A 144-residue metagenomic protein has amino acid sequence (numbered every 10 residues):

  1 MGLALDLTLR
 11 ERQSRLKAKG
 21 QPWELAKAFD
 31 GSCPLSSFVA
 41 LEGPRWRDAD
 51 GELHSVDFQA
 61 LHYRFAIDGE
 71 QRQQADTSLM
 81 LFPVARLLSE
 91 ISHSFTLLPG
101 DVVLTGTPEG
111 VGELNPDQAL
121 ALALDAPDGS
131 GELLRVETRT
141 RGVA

Functional and structural regions predicted by a protein language model:
M1-L98, V102, G110-A144: Catalytic-core "active-site belt" of small-molecule-metabolizing enzymes, emphasizing His/Asp/Glu-rich regions
T107: Switch II (G3) loop of P-loop NTPases
